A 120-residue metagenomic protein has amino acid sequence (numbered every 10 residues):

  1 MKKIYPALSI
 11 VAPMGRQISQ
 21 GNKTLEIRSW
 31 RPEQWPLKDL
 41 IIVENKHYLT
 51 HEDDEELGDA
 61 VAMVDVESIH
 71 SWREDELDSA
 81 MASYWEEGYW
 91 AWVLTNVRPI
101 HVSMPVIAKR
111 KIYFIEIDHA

Functional and structural regions predicted by a protein language model:
M1-A120: Structured alpha/beta reader/binder surfaces that contact nucleic acids or chromatin modification marks
